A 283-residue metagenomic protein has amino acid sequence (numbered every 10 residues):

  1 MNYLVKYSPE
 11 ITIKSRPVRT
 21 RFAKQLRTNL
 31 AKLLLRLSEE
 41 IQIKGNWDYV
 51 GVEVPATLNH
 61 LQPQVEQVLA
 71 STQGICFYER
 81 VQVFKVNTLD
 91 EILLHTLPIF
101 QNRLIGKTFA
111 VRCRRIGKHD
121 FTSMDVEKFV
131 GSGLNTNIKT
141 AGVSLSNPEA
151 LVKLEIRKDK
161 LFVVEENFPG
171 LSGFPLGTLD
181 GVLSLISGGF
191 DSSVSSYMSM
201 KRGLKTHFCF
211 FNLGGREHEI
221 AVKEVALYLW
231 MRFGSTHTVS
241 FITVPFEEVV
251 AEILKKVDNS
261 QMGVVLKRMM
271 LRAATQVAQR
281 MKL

Functional and structural regions predicted by a protein language model:
M1-L183, S193-T243, E247, S260 (+1 more regions): RNA-binding accessory domains that recognize and position tRNA/RNA substrates
G189: Conserved G/P- and acidic residue-centered "switch" motifs that form tight phosphate/ATP-binding loops in soluble
T243, V249-L283: Conserved adenosine/adenylate-binding substructure
